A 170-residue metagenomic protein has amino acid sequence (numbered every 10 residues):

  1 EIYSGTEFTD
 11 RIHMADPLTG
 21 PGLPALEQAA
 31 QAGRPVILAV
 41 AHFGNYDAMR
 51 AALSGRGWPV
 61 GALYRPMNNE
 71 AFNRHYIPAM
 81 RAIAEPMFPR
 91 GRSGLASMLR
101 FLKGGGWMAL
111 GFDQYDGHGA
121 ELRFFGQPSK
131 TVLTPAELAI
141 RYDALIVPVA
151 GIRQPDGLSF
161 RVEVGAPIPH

Functional and structural regions predicted by a protein language model:
E1-V40, N73-I77, A82-A84, V162: Membrane-anchoring hydrophobic helices of lipid-metabolizing enzymes
P21, S93, K130-T134: Short, conserved clusters of charged catalytic residues that mark active-site and nucleotide-handling motifs
P24, A48, H75, S97 (+1 more regions): Short Gly/charged-rich anion-binding patches and loops
A32-R92, G117-L122, Q127-P128, R153 (+1 more regions): Catalytic core of membrane glycerolipid acyltransferases/transacylases, capturing the structured, soluble-facing
P35, G104-M108: Loop/turn-to-beta-strand initiation segments
N68-E70, H75-P78, W107, F112-H170: A cross-family acyltransferase "interaction/gating" segment
S93-L95, V147: Glycine-rich, charged/polar anion/phosphate-binding loops that engage phosphate groups from diverse ligands
M98-K103: Small-residue-rich helix-loop
